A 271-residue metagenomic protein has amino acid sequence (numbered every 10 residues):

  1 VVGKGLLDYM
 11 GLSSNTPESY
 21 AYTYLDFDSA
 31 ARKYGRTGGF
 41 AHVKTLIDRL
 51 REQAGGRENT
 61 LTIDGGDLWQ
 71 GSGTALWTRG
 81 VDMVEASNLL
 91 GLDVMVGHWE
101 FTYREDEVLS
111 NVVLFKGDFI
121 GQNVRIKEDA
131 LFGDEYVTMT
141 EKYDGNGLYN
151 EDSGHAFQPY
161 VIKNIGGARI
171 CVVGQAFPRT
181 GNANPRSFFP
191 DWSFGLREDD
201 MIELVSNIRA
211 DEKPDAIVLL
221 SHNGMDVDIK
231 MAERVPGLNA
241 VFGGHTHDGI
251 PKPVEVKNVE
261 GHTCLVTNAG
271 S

Functional and structural regions predicted by a protein language model:
V1-S271: Acidic, metal/ion-coordinating pockets
